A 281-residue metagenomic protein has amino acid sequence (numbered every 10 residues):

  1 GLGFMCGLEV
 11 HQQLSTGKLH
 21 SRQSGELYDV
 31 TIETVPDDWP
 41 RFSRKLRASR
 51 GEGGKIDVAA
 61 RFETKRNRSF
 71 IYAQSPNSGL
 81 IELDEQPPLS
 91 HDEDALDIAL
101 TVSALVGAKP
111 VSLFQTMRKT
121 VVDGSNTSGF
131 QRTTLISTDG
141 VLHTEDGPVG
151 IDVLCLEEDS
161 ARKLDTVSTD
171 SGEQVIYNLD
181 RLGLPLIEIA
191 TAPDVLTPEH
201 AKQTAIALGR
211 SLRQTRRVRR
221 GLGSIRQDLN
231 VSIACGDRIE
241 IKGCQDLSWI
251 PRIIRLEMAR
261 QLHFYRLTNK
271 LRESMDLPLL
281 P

Functional and structural regions predicted by a protein language model:
G1-P281: Basic, nucleic-acid-interacting segments
